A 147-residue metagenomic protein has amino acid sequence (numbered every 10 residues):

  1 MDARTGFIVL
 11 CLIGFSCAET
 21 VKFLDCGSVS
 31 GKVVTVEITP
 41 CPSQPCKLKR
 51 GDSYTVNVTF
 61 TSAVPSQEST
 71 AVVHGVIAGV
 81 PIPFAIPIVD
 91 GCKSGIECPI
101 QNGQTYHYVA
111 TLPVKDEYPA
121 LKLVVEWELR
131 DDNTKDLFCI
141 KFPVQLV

Functional and structural regions predicted by a protein language model:
A3-E19: Cleavable N-terminal signal peptides of Sec/SRP-targeted secreted and luminal proteins
E19-V147: Contiguous segments within soluble domain cores/interaction surfaces
